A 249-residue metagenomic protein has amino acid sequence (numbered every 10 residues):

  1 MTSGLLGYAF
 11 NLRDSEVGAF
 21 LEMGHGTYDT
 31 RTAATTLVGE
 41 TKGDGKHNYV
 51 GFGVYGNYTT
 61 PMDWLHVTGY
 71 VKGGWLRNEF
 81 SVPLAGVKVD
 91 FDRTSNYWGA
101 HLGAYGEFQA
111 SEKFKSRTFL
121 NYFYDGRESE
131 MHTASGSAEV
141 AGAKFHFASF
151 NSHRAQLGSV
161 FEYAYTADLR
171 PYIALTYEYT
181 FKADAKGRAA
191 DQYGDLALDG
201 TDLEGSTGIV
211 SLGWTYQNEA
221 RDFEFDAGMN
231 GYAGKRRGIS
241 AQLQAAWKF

Functional and structural regions predicted by a protein language model:
M1-F249: Membrane translocator/pore-forming domains, dominated by Gram-negative outer-membrane beta-barrels
